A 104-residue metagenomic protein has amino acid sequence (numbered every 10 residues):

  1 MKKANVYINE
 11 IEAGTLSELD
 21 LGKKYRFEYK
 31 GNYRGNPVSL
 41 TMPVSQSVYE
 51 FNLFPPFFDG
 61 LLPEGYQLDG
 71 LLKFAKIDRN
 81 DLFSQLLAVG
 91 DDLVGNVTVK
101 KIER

Functional and structural regions predicted by a protein language model:
M1-R104: Phosphate/dinucleotide-binding and metal-coordinating scaffold of catalytic cores in nucleotide-dependent enzymes
